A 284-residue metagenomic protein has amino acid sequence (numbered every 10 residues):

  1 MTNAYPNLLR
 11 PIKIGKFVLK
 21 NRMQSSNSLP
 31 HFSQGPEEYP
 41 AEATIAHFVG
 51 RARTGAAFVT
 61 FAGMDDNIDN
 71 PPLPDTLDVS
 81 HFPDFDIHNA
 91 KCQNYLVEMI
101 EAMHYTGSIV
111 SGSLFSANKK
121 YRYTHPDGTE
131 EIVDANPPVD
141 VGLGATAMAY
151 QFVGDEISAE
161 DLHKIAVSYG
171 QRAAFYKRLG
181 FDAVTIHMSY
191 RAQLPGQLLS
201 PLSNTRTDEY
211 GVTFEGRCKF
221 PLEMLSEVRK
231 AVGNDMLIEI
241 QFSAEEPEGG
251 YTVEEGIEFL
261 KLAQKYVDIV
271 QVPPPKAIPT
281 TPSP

Functional and structural regions predicted by a protein language model:
M1-P284: Flavin-dependent oxidoreductase catalytic cores
